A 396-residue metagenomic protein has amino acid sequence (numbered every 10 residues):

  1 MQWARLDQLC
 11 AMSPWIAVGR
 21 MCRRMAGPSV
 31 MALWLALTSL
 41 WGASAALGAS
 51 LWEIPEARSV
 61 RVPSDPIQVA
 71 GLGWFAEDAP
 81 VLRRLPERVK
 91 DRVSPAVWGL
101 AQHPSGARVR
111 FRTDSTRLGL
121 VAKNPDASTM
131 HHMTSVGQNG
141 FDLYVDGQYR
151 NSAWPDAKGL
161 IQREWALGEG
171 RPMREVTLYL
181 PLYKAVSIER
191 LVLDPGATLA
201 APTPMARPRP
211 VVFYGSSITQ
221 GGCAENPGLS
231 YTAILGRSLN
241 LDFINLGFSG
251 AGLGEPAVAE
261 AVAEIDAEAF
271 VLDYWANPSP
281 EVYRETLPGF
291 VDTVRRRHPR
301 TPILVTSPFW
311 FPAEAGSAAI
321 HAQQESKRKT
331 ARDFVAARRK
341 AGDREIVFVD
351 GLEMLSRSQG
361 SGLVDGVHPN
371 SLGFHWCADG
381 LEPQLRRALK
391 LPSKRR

Functional and structural regions predicted by a protein language model:
M1, V18, V30-P210, R386-R396: N-terminal secretory targeting modules
L6-L33: Bacterial N-terminal signal peptides that target proteins for export
M130-M133, G221-L229, A322-E325: Glycine- and acidic-residue-enriched helix-capping/strand-helix junction motifs
P208-T232: Catalytic nucleophile-elbow at a beta strand-turn-alpha helix junction centered on a G-D-S/GDSL motif, marking
T232-I244: Short helix-loop-beta junction
L235, G252-R295, P308-A315: Oxyanion-hole/transition-state-stabilizing segment in secreted/luminal serine hydrolases and related acyltransferases
F311-V349: Substrate-gating cap/lid alpha-helix
V364-R396: Histidine-centered active-site loop/cap adjacent to the catalytic His in serine esterases/O-acetyl transfer systems
